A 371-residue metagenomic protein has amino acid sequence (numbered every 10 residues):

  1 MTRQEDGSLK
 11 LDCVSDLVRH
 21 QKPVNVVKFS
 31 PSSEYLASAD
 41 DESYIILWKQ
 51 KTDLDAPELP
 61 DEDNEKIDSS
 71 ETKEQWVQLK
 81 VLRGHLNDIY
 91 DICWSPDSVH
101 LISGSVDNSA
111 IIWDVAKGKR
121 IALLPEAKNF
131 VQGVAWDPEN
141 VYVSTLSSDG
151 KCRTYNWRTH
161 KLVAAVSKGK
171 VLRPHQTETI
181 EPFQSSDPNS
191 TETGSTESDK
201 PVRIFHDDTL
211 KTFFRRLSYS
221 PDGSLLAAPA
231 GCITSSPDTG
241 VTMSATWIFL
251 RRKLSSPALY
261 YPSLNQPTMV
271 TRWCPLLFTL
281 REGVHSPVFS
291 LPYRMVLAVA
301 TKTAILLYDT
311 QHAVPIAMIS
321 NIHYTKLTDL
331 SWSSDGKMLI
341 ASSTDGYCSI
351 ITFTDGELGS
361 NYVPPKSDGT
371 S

Functional and structural regions predicted by a protein language model:
M1-G7, K49-S69, W157-P174, F249-S256 (+1 more regions): Short loop/turn segments immediately following beta-strands, especially the blade-tip and inter-blade linker loops
M1-T2, V27, I45-Q50, G104 (+8 more regions): WD40-repeat beta-propellers
C13, H20-P23, S32, Q78 (+10 more regions): WD40/WD-repeat beta-propeller blade-loop signature
L17-V24, R83-I89, P125-V131, K168-R173 (+4 more regions): WD40/WD-repeat beta-propeller blade N-cap
V27-S33, C93-S98, A135-V141, T209-K211 (+4 more regions): Loop/turn segments within WD40 beta-propeller blades
S32, S38-E42, K49, D97 (+7 more regions): Conserved strand-to-loop turn within each blade of WD40 beta-propeller repeats
S33-A37, K80, V99-I102, I112 (+7 more regions): Structural hallmark of WD40 beta-propellers
D222, A227-S371: Eukaryotic scaffolding regions of large macromolecular assemblies
